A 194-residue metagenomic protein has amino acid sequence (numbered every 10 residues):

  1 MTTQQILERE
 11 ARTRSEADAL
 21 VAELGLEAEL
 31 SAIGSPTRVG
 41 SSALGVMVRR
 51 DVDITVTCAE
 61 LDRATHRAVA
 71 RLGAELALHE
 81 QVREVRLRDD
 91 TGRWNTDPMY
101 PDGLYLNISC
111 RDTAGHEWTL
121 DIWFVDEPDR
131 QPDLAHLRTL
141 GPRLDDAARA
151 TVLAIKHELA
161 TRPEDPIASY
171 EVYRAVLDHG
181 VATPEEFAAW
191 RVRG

Functional and structural regions predicted by a protein language model:
M1-R38: Helical scaffold of the NTase/Pol beta-like nucleotidyltransferase catalytic core
L26-V69: Active-site nucleotide-donor binding segment shared across nucleotidyl transfer reactions
T37-V39, T55, S109, D121-V125: Residues in well-ordered beta-strands of folded domains
H66-R86: Hydrophobic-cavity lipid-handling domains and compact docking modules
H79-I122: Conserved catalytic core of two-metal-ion nucleotidyltransferases
H116-G194: Catalytic cores of NTP-dependent nucleotidyl/adenyl transfer enzymes across multiple folds
